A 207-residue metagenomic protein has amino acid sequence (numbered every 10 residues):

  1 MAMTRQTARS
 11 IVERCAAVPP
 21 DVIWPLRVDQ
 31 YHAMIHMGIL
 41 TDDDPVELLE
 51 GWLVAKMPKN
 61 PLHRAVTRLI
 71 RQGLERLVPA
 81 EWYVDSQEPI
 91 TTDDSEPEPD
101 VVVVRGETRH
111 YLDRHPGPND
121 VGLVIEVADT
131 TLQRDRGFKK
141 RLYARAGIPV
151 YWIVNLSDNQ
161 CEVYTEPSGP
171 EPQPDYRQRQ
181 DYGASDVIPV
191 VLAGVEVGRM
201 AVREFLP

Functional and structural regions predicted by a protein language model:
M1-P207: Gly/Pro/Ser/Thr-rich low-complexity, intrinsically disordered segments predominantly at protein N-termini
